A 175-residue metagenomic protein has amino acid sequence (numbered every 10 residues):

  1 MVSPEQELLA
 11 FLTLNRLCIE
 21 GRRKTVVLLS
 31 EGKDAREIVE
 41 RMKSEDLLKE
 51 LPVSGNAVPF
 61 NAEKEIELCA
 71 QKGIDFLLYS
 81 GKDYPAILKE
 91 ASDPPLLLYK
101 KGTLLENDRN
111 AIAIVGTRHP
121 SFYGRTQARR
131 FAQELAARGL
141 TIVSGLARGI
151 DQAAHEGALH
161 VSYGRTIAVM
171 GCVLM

Functional and structural regions predicted by a protein language model:
M1-E134: Short, positively charged patches
G73-D75, G139-I142: Short active-site oxyanion
A132, T141-M175: Phosphate/pyrophosphate-binding betaalpha-module
